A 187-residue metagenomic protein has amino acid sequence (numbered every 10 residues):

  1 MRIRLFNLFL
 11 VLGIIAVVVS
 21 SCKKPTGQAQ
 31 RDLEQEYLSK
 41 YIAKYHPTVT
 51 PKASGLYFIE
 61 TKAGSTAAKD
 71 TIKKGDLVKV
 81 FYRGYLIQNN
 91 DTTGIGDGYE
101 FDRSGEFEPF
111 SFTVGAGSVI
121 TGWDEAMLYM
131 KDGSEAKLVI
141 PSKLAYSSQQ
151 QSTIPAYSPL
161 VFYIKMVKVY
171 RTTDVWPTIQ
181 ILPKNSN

Functional and structural regions predicted by a protein language model:
R2-F9, V18, C22-N187: Cross-family detector of peptidyl-prolyl cis-trans isomerase
